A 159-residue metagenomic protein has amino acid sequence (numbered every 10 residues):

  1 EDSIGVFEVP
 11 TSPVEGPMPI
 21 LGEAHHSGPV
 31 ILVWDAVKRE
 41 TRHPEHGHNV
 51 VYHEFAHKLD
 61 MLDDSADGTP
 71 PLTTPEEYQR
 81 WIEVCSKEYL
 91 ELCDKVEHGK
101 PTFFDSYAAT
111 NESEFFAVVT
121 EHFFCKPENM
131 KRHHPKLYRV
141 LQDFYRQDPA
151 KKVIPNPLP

Functional and structural regions predicted by a protein language model:
D2-E45, L62-P159: Metalloprotease/metallohydrolase-associated module, dominated by Zn2+-dependent proteases
H43-L59: Short alpha-helix carrying the canonical HExxH Zn2+-binding catalytic motif
